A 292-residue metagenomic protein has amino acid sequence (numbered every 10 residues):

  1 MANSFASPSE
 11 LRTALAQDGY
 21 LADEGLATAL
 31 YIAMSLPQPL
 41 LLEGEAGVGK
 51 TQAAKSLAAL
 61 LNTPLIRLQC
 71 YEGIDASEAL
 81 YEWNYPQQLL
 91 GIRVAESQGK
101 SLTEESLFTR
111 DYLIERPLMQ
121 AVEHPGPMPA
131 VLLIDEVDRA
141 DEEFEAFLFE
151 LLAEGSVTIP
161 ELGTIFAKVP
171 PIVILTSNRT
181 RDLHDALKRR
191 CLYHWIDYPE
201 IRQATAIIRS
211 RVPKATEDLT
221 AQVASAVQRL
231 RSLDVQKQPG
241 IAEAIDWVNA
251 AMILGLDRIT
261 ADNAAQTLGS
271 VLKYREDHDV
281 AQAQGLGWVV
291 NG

Functional and structural regions predicted by a protein language model:
M1-G292: C-terminal regulatory/interaction module of P-loop NTP-utilizing enzymes
